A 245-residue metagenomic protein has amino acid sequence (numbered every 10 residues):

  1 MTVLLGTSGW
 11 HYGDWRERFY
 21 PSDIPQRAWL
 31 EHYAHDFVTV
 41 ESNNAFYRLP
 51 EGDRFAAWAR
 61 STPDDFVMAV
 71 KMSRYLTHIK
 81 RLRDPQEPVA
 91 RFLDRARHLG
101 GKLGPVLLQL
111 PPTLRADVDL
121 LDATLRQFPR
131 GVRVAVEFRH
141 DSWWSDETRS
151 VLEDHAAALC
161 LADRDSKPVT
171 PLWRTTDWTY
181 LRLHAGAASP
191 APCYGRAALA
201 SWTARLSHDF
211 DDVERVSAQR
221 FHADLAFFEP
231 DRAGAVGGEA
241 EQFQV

Functional and structural regions predicted by a protein language model:
M1-V245: Residues lining hydrophobic/aromatic ligand-binding pockets adjacent to catalytic sites
